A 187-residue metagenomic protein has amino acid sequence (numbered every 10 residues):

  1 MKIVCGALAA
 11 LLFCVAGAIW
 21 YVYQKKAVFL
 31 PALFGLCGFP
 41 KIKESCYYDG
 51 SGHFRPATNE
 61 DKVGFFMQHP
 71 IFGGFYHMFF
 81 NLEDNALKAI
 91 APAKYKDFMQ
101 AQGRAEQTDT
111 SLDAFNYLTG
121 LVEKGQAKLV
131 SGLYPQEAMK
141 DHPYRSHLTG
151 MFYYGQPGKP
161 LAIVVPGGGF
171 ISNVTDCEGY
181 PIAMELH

Functional and structural regions predicted by a protein language model:
M1-L12: N-terminal Sec-pathway targeting helices
G6-A7, A16, F39, Y48: Residue-level detector of bioactive/disordered segments in secreted/extracellular proteins and virion assembly
C14-K41: Membrane-interface motif at the C-terminal end of an N-terminal transmembrane signal
K41-F66, P70-H77, N85: Short, structural beta-strand-to-alpha-helix junction motif
Y76, F80-P157: N-terminal cap/lid segment of alpha/beta-hydrolase-fold proteins
K159-G167: Short beta-strand element of the alpha/beta-hydrolase
G169-I171: Serine-hydrolase catalytic-loop signature spanning alpha/beta hydrolases and amidase-signature enzymes
D176-H187: Short amphipathic alpha-helix adjacent to the substrate-entry channel of hydrolases
